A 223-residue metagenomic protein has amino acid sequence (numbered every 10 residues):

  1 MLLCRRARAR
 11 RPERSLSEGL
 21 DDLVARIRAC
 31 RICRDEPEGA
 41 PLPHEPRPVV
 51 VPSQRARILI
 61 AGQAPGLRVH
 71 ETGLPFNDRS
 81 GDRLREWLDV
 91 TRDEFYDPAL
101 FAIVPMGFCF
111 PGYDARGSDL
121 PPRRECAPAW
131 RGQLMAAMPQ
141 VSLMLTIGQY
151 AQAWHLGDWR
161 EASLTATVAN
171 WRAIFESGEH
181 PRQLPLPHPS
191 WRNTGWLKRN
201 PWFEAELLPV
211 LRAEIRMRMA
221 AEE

Functional and structural regions predicted by a protein language model:
R5-R6, S15-M219: A polyanion-binding, active-site-adjacent surface
A9-R11: Short stretches within intrinsically disordered, low-complexity N-terminal or propeptide regions
A221-E223: Short intrinsically disordered terminal tails
